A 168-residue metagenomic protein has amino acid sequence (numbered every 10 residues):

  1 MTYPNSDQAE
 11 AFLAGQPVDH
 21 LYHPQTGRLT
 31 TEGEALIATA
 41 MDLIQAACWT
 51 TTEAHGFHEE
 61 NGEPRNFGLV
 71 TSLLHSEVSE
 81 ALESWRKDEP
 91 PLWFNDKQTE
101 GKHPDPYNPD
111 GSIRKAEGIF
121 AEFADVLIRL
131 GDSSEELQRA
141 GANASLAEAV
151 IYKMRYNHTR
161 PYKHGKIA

Functional and structural regions predicted by a protein language model:
M1-A168: Flexible "arm" and connector segments at domain edges
